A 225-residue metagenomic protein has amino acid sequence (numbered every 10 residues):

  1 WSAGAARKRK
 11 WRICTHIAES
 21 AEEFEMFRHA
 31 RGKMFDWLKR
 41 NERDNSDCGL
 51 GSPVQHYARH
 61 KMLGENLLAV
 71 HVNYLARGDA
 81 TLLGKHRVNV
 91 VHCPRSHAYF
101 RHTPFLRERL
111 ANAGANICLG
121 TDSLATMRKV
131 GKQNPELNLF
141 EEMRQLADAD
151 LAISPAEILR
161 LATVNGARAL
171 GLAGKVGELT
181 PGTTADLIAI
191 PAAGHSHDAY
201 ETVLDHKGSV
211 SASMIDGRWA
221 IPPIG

Functional and structural regions predicted by a protein language model:
W1-N89, R101-I117, G174: Histidine/acidic residue-rich metal-binding segments in metalloenzymes
I17, R95, D122-S123: Active-site metal-binding loops of divalent metal-dependent hydrolases
A21, A98, A125-T126: Positions that flank functional sites
E22-E25, R77, R128, H197 (+1 more regions): Conserved protein kinase catalytic core
M34-D36, H60-L63, E108-A193: His/Asp/Glu-enriched, well-ordered alpha-helical/loop segment that forms or immediately abuts the divalent-metal
S96-H97, N165: Acidic, glycine-rich active-site loops and adjacent beta-strand->loop/helix elements that engage anionic groups
Y99-P104, R128-G131, E136, A199-E201: Short, charged, surface-exposed secondary-structure boundary motifs
T184-G225: C-terminal cap of metal-dependent C-N hydrolases
